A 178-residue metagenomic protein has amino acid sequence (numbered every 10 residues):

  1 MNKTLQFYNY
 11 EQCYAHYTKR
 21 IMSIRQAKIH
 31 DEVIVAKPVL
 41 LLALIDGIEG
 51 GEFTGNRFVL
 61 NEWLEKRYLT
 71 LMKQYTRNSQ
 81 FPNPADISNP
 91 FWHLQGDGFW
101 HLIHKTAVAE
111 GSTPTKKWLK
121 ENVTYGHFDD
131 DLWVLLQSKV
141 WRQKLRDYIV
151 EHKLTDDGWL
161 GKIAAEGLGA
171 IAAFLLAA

Functional and structural regions predicted by a protein language model:
M1-A178: Intrinsically disordered, charged low-complexity linkers and terminal tails that flank or connect structured domains
